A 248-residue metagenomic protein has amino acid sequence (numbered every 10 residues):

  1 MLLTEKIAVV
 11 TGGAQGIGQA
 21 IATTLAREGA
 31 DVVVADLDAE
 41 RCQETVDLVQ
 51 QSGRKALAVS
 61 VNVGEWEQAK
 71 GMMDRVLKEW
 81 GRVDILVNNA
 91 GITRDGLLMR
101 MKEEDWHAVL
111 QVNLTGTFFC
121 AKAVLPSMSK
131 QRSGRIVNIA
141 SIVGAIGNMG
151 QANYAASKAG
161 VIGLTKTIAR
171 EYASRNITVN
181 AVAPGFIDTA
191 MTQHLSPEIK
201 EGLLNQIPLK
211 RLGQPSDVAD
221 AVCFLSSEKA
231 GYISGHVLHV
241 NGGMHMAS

Functional and structural regions predicted by a protein language model:
A39-E40, S60-G71, E103, S216-D217: The beta1-alpha1 cofactor-binding region of Rossmann-like NAD(H)/NADP(H)-dependent oxidoreductases
L97-L98, D105-L110, L203: Substrate-binding pocket helix/loop in short-chain dehydrogenase/reductase
A121, S157, T165: Active-site helix of classical SDR
P126, R170-S174, G231: Alpha-helical segment proximal to the catalytic Tyr-Lys
S141: Residue(s) in the substrate-gating loop at a strand-loop-helix junction that position the organic substrate next
I146-M149, C223, S234-S248: Short C-terminal tail/terminal secondary-structure segment of NAD(P)H-dependent dehydrogenase/reductase domains
A181, L204-K229, I233, G242: C-terminal helical subdomain
